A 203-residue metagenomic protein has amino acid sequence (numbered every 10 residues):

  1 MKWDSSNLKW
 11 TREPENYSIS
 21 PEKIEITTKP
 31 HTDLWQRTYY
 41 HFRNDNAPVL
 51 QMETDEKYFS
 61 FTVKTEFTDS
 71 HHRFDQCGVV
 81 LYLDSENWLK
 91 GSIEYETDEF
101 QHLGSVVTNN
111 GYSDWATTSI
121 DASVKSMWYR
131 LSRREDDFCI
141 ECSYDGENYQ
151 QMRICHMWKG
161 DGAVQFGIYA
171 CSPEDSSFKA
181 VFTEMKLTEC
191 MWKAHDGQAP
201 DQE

Functional and structural regions predicted by a protein language model:
M1-E203: Extracellular glycan-recognition regions
